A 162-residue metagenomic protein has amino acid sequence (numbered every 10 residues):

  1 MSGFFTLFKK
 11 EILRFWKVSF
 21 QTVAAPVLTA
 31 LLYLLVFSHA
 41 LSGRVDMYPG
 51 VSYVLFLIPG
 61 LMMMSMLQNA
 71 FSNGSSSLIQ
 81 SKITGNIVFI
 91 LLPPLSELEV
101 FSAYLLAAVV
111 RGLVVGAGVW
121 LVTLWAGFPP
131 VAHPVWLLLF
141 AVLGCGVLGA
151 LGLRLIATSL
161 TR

Functional and structural regions predicted by a protein language model:
M1-R162: Hydrophobic transmembrane alpha-helices and immediately adjacent juxtamembrane helices of multi-pass inner-membrane
